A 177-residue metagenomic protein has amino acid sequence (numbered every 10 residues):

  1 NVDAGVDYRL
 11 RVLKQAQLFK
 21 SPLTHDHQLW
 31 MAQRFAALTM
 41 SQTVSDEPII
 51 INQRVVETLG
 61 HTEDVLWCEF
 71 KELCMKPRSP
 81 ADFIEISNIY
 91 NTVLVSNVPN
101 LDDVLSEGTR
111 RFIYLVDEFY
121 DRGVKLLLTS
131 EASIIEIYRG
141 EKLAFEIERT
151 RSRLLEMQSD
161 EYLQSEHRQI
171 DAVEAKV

Functional and structural regions predicted by a protein language model:
N1-V44, R149-V177: Conserved P-loop NTPase catalytic core
V2-V6, L10-L18, C68, F83 (+6 more regions): Broad hydrophobic/π-residue packing in well-ordered secondary structure
D3-L10, E72-M75, P99-L101, A132-I135: Conserved nucleotide-binding/hydrolysis micro-motifs of P-loop NTPases
K14-L18, P22-D64, V124, E131 (+1 more regions): Conserved P-loop
T43-E118: Conserved helicase/translocase motor-coupling segment
N91-V177: Terminal-proximal interaction/regulatory segments of ATP-powered molecular machines
